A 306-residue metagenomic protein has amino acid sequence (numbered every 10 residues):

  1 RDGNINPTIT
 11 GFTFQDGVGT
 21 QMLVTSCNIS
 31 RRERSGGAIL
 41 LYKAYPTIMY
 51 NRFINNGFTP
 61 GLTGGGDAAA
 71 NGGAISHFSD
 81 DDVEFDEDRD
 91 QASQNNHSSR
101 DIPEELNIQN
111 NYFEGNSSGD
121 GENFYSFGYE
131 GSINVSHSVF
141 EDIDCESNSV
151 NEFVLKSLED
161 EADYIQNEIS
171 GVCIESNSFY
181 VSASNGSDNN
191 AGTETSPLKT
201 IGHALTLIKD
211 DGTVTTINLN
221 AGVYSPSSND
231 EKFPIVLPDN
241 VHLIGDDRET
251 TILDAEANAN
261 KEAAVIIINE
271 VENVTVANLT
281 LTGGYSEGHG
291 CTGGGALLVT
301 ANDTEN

Functional and structural regions predicted by a protein language model:
R1, F14, L40-L41, S76-H77 (+13 more regions): Extracellular beta-strand solenoids
R1, L23-L40, G61-S98, S117-G128 (+5 more regions): Extracellular beta-strand/beta-solenoid scaffold signature
R1-T25, N240-H289: Right-handed parallel beta-helix/beta-spiral solenoid domain characteristic of secreted/periplasmic
N6-P7, Y45-T47, N51, A68 (+17 more regions): Solenoid scaffold repeats with emphasis on beta-solenoid/beta-helix
F14-T20, F58, S117-S118, S184-N189 (+3 more regions): Acidic glycine-/aspartate-rich tracts in secreted/extracellular proteins
E159-H203, V223: Right-handed parallel beta-helix/beta-solenoid
G202, G212-H242, R248-T251: N-terminal extracellular ligand-recognition/capping segment immediately after the signal peptide
